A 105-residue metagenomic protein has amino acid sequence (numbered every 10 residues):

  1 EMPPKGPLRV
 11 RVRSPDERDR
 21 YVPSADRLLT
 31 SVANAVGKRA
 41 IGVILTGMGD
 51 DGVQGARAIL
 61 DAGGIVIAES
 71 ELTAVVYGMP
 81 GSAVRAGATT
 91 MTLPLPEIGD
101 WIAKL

Functional and structural regions predicted by a protein language model:
E1-L105: Conserved acid/base catalytic micro-environments in cytosolic active-site loops
